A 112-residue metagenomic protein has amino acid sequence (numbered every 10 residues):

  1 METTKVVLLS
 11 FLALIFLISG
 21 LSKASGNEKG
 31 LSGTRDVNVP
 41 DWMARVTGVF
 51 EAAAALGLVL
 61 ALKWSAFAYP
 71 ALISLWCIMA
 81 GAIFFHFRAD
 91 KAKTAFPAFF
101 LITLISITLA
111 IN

Functional and structural regions predicted by a protein language model:
M1-N112: Membrane-interface extramembranous regions
